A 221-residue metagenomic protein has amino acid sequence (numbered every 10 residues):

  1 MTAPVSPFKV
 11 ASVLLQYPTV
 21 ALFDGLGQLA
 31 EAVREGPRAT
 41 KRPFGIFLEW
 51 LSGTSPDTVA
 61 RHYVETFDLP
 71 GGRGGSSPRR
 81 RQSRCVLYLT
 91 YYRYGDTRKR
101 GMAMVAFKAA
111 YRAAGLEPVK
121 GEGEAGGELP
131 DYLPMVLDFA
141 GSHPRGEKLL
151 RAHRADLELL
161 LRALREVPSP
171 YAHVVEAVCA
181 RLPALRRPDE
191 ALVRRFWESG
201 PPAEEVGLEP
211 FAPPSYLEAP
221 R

Functional and structural regions predicted by a protein language model:
M1-R221: Charged, alpha-helix-forming regions
